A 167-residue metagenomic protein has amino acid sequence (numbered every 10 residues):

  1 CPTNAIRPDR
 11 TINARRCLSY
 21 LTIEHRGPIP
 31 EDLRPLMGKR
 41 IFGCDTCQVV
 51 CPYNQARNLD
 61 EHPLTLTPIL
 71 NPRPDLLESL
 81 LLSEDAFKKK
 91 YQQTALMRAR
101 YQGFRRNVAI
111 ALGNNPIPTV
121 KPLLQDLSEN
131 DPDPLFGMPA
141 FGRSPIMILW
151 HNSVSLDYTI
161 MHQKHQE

Functional and structural regions predicted by a protein language model:
C1-S19, R40-F42, T46-L64: Iron-sulfur cluster-binding cysteine motifs and their immediate structural context in ferredoxin-like electron-transfer
S19-G43: Acidic/histidine-rich catalytic neighborhood
P68-Q102: Alpha-helical adaptor scaffolds
A86-K90, I117-E129, W150-S155, T159: Amphipathic alpha-helical scaffolding segments comprising HEAT/armadillo-like alpha-solenoid repeats
R98-A99, E129-L135: Short coil turns that connect the paired helices of HEAT/ARM alpha-solenoid repeats
R105-N115, G137-W150: Structural detector for internal amphipathic alpha-helices that build alpha-solenoid repeat scaffolds
